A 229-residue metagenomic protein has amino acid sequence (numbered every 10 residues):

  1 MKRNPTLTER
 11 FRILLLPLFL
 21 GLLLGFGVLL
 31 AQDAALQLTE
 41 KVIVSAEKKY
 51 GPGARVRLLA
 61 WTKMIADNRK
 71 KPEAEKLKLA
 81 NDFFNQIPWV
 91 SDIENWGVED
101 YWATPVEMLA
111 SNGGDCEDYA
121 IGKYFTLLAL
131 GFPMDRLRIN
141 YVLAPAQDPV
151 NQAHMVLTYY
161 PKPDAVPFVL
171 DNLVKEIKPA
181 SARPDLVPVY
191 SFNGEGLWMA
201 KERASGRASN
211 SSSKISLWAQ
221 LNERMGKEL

Functional and structural regions predicted by a protein language model:
M1-E9: N-terminal secretory signal peptides that target proteins for export/translocation
F11-I13, Y124: Hydrophobic alpha-helical segments, especially transmembrane helices and their immediate juxtamembrane helical caps
L14-G25: Bacterial N-terminal signal peptides
F26-L229: A structural boundary/capping signal
